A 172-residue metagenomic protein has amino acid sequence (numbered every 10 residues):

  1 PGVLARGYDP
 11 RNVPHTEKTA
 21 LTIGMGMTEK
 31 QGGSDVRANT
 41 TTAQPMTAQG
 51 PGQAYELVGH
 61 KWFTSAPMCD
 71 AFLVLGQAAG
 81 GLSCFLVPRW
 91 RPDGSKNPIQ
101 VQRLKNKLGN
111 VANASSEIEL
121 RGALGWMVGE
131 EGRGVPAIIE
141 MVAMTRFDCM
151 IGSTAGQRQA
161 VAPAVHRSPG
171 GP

Functional and structural regions predicted by a protein language model:
P1-M46, G50-Q53: Internal maturation/activation junctions in enzymes
R6, Q49, F147-P172: Alpha-helical interface subdomain recognition
L21-T28, E56-V58, P98-R103: Short Pro/Gly-enriched beta-strand edge/turn motifs at strand-loop
M27-Q31, T47, K61, A78 (+2 more regions): Short, flexible loop/turn elements at secondary-structure junctions
Q31-S34, F63-S65, K107-N113: Short Gly/Pro-enriched turn/cap motifs at secondary-structure boundaries
A38-P45, L75-G76, I118, G122: Short beta-strand elements
G52-N97: A short core secondary-structure module
D93-P98, Q102, A114-T145, A164-P172: A glycine-rich, basic-preceded beta-loop-alpha segment at the flavin cofactor/substrate interface of flavin-utilizing
